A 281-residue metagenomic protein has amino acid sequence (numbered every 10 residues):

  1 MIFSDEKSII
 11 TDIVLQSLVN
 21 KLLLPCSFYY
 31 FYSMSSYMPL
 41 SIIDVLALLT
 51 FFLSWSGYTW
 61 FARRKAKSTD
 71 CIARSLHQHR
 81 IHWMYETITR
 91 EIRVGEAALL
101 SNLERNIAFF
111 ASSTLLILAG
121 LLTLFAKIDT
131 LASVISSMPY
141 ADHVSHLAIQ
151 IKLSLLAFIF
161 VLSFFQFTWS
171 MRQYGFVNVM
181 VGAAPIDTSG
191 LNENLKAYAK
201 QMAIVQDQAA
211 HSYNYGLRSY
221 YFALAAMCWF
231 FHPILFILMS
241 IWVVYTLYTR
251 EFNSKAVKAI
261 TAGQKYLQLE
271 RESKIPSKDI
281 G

Functional and structural regions predicted by a protein language model:
D44-C71, F110-L122, L153-G175, Y221: Hydrophobic alpha-helical membrane-embedded segments
A62-L103: Membrane-interface amphipathic/juxtamembrane segments adjacent to transmembrane helices
C71-I88, M138, N178-M202: Juxtamembrane inter-helical linkers in multi-pass membrane proteins
V94-L116, P139-L162: Alpha-helical membrane-spanning segments of integral membrane proteins, especially the hydrophobic core of TM bundles
A98-L122, Q208-I237: Transmembrane alpha-helical segments and their cytosolic interface motifs in multi-pass membrane proteins
I117-D142, W229-I237, V243-Y248: Juxtamembrane "helix exit" motif at the C-terminal ends of alpha-helical transmembrane segments in multi-pass membrane
G182-D187, L191-A203, R250-G281: Cytosolic/matrix-facing juxtamembrane and C-terminal tails of multi-pass cellular membrane proteins
